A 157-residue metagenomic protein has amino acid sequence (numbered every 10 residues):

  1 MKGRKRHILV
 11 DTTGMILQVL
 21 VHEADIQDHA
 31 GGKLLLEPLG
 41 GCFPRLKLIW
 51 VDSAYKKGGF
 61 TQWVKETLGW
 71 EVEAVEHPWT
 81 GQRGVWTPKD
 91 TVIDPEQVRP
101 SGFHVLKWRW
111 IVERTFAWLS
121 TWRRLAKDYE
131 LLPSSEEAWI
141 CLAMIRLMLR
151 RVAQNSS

Functional and structural regions predicted by a protein language model:
M1-G3, S134-E137: A generic fold-level signal
M1-T80, A143-M144, A153: Polybasic low-complexity intrinsically disordered regions
R4-R6, V112-R114, I140: Change "...and in nucleic-acid phosphodiester-cleaving endonucleases..." to "...and in nucleic-acid processing enzymes
P38, T121, L125, M148-R151: A structural signal for alpha-helix termini and helix-coil/disorder junctions
P44-S135: Helix-centered, glycine/charged polyanion-binding patches within enzymatic domains that contact phosphate-containing
E136-S157: C-terminal domain-tail junction helix/linker
